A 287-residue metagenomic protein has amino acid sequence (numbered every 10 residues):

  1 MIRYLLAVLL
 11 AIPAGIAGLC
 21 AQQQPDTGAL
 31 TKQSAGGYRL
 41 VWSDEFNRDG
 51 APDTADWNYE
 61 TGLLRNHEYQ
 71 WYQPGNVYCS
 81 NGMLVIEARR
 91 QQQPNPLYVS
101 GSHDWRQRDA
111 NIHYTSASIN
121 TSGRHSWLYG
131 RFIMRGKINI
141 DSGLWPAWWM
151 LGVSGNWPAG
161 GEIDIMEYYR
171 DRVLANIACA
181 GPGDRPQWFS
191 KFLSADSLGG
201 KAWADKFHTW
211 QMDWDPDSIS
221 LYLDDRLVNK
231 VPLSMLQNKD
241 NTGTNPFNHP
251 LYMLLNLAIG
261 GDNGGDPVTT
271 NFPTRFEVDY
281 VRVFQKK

Functional and structural regions predicted by a protein language model:
M1-Y4: Positively charged n-region of N-terminal signal peptides that target proteins for export
A7-A17: Bacterial N-terminal signal peptides
Q22-K287: GH16 jelly-roll
